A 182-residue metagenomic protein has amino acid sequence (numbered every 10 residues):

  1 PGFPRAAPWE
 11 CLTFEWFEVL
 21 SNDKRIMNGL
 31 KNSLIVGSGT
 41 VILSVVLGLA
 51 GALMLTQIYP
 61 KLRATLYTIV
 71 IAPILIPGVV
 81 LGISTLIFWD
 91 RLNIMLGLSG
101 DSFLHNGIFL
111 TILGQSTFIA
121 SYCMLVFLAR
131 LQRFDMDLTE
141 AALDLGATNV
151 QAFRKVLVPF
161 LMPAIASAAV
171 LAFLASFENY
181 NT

Functional and structural regions predicted by a protein language model:
P1-P4, E18-Q132, V156-Y180: Membrane-water interface segments at the C-terminal ends of transmembrane alpha-helices in multi-pass inner-membrane
P4-S21, G146: Perimembrane loop-to-helix junctions flanking transmembrane segments
F134-L138: Short glycine/proline-centered loop/turn elements that form peptide/ligand docking sites
A142: The alpha-helix within a helix-turn-helix
L145-G146, P159: Glycine/proline-centered hinge or cleavage motifs at structural transition points of membrane proteins
